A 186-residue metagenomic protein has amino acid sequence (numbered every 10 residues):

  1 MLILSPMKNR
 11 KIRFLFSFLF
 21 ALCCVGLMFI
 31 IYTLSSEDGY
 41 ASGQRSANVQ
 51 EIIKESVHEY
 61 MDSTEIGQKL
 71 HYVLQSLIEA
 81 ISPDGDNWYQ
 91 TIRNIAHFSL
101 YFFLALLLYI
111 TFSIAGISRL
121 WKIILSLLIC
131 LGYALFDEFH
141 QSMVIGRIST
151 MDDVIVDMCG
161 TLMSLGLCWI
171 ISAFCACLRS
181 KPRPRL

Functional and structural regions predicted by a protein language model:
L2-S142, M151, M158-L186: Bulky hydrophobic segments
I145: Short beta-strand-loop-alpha-helix junction that forms the active-site gateway of nucleic-acid-processing nucleases
